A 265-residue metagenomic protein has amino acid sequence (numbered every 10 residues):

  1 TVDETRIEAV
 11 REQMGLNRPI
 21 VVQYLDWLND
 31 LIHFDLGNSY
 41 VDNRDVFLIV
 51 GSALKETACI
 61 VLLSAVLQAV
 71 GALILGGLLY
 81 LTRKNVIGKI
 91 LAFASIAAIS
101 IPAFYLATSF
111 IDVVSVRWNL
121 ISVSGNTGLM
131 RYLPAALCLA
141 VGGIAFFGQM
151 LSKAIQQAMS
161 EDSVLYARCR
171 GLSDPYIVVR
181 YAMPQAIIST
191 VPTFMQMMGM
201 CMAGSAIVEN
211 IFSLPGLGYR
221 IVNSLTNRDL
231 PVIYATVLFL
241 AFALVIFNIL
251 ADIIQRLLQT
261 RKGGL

Functional and structural regions predicted by a protein language model:
T1-V22, V114, W118-P134: Hydrophobic alpha-helical transmembrane segments of membrane transport/permease proteins and related membrane-embedded
T5, G15, P19-W27, D45 (+4 more regions): Coil-to-alpha-helix initiation sites in intrinsically disordered, low-complexity, charged segments
I7, L25, A94, A251: Generic structural marker for isolated residues within well-ordered, non-membrane alpha-helices of soluble domains
N17-L73: An internal, D/E-rich "acidic patch" concept
N29, F93-S122, C138-G142, Q149: Membrane-water interface segments at the C-terminal ends of transmembrane alpha-helices in multi-pass inner-membrane
L31-D35, R117, C201, L214: A short secondary-structure junction motif
V50-I87, A103, T127-L265: Alpha-helical transmembrane segments of integral membrane proteins, especially multi-pass inner/plasma-membrane
